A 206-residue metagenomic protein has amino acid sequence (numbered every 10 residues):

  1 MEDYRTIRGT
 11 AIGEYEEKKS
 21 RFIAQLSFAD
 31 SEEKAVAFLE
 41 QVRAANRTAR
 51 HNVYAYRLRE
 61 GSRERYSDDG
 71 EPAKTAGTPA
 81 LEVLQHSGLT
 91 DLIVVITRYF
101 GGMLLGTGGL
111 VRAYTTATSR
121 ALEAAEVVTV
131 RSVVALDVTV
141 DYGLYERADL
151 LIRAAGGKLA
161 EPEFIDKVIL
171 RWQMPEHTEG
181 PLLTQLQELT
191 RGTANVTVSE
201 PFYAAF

Functional and structural regions predicted by a protein language model:
M1-T75, T197-F206: C-terminal regulatory domains involved in ligand/effector binding and gene-expression control
Q25, V53-Y54, D91-V94, A135-D137 (+1 more regions): Structural motif
A76-A125: Active-site beta-strand/loop microenvironment that shapes enzyme catalytic pockets
E126-Y142, W172: Short glycine-/aliphatic-rich beta-strand segments at the starts of folded cytosolic domains
T139-G157: Short amphipathic alpha-helix segments
A148-A154, P181-T190: Short amphipathic alpha-helices in soluble, non-transmembrane regions that often serve as interface/regulatory elements
K158-E163, T190-F206: Conserved short beta-strand edge segments in small beta-sheet-based binding/regulatory domains
W172-P181: Terminal, non-globular segments
